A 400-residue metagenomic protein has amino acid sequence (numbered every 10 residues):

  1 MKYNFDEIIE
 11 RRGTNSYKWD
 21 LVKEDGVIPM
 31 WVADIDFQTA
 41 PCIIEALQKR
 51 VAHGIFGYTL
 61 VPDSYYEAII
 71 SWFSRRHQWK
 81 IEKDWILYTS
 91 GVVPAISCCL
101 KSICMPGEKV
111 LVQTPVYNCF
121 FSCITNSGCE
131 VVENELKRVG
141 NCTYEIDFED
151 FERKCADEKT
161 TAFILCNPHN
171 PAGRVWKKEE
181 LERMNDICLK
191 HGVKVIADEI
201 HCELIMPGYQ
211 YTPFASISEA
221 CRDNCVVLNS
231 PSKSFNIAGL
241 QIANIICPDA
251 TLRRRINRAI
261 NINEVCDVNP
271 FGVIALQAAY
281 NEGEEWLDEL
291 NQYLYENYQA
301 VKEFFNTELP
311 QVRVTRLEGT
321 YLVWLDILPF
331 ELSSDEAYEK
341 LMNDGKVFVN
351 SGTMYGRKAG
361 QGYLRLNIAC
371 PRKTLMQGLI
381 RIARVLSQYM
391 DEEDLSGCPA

Functional and structural regions predicted by a protein language model:
K2-G91, C98, A279-E282, Q388-Y389 (+1 more regions): N-terminal small-domain helix-loop-helix segment of the aminotransferase-like
E45, E219-Y295, E303, R384-L386 (+1 more regions): Conserved core segment of the aminotransferase class I/II
Q48, E152-C155, N185, L189 (+3 more regions): A structural alpha-helix within SAM-dependent methyltransferase catalytic domains
F56-D186, E203-L204, Y211-S216, A220 (+2 more regions): Conserved core of the PLP fold type I
V112, E133, A197, V349-S351: Hydrophobic residues in well-ordered beta-strands that form the structural core
V273, Q277, Y293-K302, V314-I327: Conserved glycine-rich beta-strand-loop-beta hairpin in the small C-terminal domain of fold type I
E331-S333, K340-F348, Y355-A400: PLP-dependent enzyme catalytic core of the Aspartate aminotransferase-like
